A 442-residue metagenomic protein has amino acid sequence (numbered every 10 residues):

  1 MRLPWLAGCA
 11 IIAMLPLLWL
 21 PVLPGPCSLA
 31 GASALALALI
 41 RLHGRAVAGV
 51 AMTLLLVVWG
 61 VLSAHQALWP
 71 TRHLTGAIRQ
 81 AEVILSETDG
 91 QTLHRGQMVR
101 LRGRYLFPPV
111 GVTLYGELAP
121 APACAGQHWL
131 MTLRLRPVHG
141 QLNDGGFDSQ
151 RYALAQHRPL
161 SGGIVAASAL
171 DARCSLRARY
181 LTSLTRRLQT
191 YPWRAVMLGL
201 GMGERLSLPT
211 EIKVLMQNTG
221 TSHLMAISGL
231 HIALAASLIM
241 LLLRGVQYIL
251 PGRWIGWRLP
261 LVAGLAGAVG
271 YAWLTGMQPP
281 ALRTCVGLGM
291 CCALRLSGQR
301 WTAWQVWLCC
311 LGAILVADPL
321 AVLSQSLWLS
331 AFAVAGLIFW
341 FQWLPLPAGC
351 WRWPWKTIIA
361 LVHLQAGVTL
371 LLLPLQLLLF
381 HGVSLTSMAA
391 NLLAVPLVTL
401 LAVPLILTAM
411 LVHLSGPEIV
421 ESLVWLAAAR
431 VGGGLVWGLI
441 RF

Functional and structural regions predicted by a protein language model:
M1-H73, S161-G163, R283: N-terminal leader/targeting segments
W5, C9, A46-V50, G162 (+1 more regions): Hydrophobic alpha-helical transmembrane segments in multi-pass membrane proteins
A13, L133, L200, S228 (+5 more regions): Divalent metal-coordination and catalytic microenvironments
A30-A36, A331-P345, T399-M410: Hydrophobic cores of alpha-helical transmembrane segments in multi-pass inner/ER membrane proteins, independent
A51-H223, L423: Membrane-interface helix/helix-cap signal primarily in integral membrane proteins
T53-L56, H73-A81, L93-R100, L311-L320 (+3 more regions): Juxtamembrane/interfacial segments around transmembrane helices
E82, L118-R134, Y152, S168 (+3 more regions): Non-globular, low-confidence helical/coil segments that flank catalytic cores
A172, A178, N218, L377-L393 (+2 more regions): Membrane-interface amphipathic/re-entrant loop segments adjacent to transmembrane helices in multi-pass membrane
